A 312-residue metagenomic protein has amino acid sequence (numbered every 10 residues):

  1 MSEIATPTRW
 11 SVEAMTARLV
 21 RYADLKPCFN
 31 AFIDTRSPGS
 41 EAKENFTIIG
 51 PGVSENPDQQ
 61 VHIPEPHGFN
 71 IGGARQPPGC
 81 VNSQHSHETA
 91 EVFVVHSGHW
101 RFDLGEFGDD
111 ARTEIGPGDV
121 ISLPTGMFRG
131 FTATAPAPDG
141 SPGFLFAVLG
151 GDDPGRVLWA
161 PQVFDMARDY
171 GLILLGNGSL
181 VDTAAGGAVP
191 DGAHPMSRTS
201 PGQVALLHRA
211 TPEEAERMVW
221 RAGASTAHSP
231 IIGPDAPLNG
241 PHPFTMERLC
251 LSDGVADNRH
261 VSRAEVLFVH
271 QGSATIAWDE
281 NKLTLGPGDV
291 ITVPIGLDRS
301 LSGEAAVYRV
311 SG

Functional and structural regions predicted by a protein language model:
M1-H67, L174-D257: A short, N-terminal "cap"/entry segment at the start of jelly-roll beta-barrel domains of the cupin/DSBH fold
S2-S11, F128-L206, D298-G312: Double-stranded beta-helix
Q59-P64, V81-H87, L104, R112-E114 (+4 more regions): Short histidine-centered beta-strand/loop micro-motifs that create catalytic or ligand/metal-coordination sites
G68, G73-P78, S86-E106, R259-A277: Short, conserved beta-strand element in jelly-roll/cupin
N70, C80, T89, D109 (+6 more regions): Short, solvent-exposed loop/turn positions at domain surfaces that link secondary-structure elements or cap domain
V94, V120-G130: Elongated alpha-helical scaffolds
E106-P124, D279-L297: Short acidic-glycine-tyrosine-enriched beta hairpin
